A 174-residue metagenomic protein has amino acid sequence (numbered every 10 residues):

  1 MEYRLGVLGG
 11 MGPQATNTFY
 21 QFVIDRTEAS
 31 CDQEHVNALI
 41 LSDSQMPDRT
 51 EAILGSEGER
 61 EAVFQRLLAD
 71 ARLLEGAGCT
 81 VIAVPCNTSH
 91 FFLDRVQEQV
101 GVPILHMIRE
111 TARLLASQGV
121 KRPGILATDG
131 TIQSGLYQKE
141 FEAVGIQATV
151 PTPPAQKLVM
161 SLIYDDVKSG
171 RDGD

Functional and structural regions predicted by a protein language model:
M1-D174: Non-catalytic structural scaffold of enzyme domains
